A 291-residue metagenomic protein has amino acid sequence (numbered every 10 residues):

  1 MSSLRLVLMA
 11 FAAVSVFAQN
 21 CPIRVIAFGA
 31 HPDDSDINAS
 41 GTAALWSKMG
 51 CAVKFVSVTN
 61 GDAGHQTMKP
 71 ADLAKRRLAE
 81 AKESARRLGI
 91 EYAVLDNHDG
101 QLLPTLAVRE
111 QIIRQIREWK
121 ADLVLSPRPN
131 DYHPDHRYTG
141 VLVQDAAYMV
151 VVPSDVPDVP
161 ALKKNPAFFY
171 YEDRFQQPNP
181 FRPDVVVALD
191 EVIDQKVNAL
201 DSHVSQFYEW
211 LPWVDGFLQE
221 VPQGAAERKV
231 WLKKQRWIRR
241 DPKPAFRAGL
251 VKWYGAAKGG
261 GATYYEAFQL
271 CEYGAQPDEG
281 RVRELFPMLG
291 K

Functional and structural regions predicted by a protein language model:
S2-M9: Sec-dependent signal peptide recognition, specifically the positively charged N-region followed immediately by
A10-A18: Hydrophobic h-region of N-terminal signal peptides that target proteins for export in Gram-negative bacteria
F17-W119, V141, M149, V159: Active-site rim/loop-helix segments in enzyme catalytic domains that contact anionic ligands
P22, K120-A121, N165, P183: Local beta-strand N-terminus motif with an aromatic residue
C51, K163-A167: A short helix->loop->beta-strand "cap" motif at the edges of active sites that frequently abuts
H65-M68, N179-P183: Short acidic, glycine/proline-rich loop/turn micro-motifs
Q115-V159: Active-site adenylate/phosphate-handling loop in enzymes that bind or generate adenylated species
V152-P157, L162-K164, F175-N179, V185-K291: C-terminal accessory domains and tails appended to enzymatic cores
